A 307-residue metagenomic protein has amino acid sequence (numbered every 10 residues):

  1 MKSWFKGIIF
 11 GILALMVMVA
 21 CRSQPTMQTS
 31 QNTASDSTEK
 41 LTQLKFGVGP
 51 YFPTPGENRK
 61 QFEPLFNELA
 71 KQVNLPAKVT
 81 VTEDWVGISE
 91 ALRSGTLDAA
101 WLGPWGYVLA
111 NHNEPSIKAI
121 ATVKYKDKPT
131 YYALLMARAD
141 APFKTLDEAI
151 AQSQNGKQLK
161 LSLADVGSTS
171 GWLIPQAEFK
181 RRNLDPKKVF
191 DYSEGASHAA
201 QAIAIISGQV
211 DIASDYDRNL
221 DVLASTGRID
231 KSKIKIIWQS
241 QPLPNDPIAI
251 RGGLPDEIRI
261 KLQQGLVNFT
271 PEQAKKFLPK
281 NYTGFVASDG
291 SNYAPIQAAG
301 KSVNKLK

Functional and structural regions predicted by a protein language model:
K2-G87, K276-K307: N-terminal hydrophobic or amphipathic helices and topogenic motifs
D36-F143, D217: Short, glycine-/small- and polar/acidic-enriched structural segments that line small-molecule recognition paths
K45-G47, S162, A213: Short, well-ordered beta-strand segments
G47-Y51, Y125-L134, R228-L266, P279-P295: Periplasmic-binding protein-like
E63-N74, I150, D165, T169-E194 (+2 more regions): Ligand-binding cleft/hinge of the Venus flytrap
V79-E90, P186-I203: Short helix-initiation/N-cap motifs at beta->coil->alpha
W101-E114, E178-R181, I206-S207, D211-K231: A ligand-binding cleft/hinge motif common to bilobed small-molecule-binding domains
V123-G171, Q176-R182: A conserved helix-loop-strand patch within extracytoplasmic ligand-binding domains of the periplasmic binding
